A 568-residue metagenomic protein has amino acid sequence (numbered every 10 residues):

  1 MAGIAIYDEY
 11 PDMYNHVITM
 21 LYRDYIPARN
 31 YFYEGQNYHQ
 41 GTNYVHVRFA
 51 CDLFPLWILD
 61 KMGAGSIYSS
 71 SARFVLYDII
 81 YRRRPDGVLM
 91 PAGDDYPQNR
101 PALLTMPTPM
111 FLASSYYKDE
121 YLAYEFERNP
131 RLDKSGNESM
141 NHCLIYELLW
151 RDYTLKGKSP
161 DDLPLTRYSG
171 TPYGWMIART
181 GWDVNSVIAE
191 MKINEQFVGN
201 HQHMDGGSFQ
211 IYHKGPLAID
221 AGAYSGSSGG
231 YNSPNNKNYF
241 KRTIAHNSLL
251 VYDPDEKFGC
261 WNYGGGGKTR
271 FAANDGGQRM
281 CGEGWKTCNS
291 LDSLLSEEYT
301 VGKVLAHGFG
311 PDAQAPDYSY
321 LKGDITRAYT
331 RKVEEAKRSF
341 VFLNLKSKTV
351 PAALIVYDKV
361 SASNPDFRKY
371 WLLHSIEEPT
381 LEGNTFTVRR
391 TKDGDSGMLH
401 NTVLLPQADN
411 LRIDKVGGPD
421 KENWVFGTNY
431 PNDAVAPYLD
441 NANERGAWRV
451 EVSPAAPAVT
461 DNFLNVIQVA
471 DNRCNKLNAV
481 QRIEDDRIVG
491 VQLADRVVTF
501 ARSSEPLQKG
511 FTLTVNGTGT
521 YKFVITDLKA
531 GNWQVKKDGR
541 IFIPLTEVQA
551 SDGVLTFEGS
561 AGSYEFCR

Functional and structural regions predicted by a protein language model:
M1-N43, V47, L53-F54, L149-L163: Active-site lining segments of carbohydrate-active enzymes
A2-Y31, M110-A123, P130, W175 (+2 more regions): Extended glycan-interaction surfaces of carbohydrate-active proteins
A5-D8, I26, Y33, W57-A64 (+4 more regions): Hydrophobic/aromatic-lined pockets within catalytic cores
V17-Y25, G41-C51, Y68-L76, I80 (+3 more regions): Secondary-structure capping and boundary motifs in well-ordered enzyme cores
V47-A218, A447, S453-F463, R473-N532 (+2 more regions): Carbohydrate-active enzyme catalytic cores, enriched for enzymes that act on polyanionic acidic polysaccharides
G93-P130, I244-V251, E256-S293, V388-G418: Glycine-rich (often Gly-Gly/Gly-Pro-rich) flexible segments and glycine-rich loop motifs, frequently accented by
K134-R389, P457-F463, Q468-R473: Catalytic and substrate-binding regions of extracellular carbohydrate-active enzymes, especially polysaccharide lyases
D152-L155, S159-P160, T171, G181-V184 (+1 more regions): Beta-rich accessory regions
